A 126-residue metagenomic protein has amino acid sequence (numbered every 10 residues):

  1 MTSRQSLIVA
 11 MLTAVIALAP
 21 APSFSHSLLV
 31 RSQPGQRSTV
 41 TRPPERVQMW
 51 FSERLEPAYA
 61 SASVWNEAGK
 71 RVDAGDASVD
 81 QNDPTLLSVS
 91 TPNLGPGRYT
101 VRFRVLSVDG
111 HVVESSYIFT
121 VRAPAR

Functional and structural regions predicted by a protein language model:
M1-M11: Bacterial N-terminal signal peptides that target proteins for export
F24-P43: N-terminal edge beta-strand
H26-V30, G110-R126: Extracytoplasmic/periplasmic copper-protein system
Q48, E53-G75: Short, surface-exposed alpha-helix to beta-strand junction/turn motifs within ectodomains of secreted and cell-envelope
N82-S88: Aromatic sugar-binding surface patches on proteins that engage polysaccharides or sugar-phosphate polymers
S90, G95-R104: A glycine-anchored, Pro-Gly-centered beta-turn/N-cap motif
